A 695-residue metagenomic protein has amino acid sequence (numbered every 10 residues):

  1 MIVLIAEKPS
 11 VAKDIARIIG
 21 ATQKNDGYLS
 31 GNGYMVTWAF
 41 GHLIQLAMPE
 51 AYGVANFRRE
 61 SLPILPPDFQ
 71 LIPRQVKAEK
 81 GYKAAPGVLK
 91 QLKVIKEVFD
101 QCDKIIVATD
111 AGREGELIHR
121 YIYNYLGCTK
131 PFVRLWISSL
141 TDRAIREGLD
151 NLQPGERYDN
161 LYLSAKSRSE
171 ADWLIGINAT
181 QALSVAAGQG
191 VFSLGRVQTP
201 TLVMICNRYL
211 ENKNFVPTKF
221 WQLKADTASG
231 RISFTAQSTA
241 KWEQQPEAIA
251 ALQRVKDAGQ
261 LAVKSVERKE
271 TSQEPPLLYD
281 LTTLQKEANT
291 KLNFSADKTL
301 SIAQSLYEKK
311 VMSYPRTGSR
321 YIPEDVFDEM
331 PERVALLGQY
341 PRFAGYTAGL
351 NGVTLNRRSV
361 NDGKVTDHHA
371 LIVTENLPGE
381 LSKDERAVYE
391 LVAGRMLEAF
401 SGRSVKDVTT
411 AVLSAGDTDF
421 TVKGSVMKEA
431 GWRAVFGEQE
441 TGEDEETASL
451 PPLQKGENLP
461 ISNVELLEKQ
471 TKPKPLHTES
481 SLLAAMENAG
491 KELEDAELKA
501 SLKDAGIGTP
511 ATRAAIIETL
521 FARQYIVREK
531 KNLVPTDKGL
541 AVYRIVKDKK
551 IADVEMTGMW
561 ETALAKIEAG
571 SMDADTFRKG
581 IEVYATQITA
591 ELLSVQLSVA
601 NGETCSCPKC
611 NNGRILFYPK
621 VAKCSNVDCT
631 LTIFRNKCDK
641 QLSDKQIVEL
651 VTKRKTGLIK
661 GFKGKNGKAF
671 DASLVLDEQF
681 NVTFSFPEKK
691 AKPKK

Functional and structural regions predicted by a protein language model:
M1, T109-A111, G188-V191, R268-L277 (+4 more regions): Conserved short loop/turn motifs at secondary-structure junctions
M1-S169, W173-I175, T354, P473: Intrinsically disordered, low-complexity regulatory segments
I2, G81, Y125, T180 (+3 more regions): Basic, low-complexity terminal or inter-domain segments flanking catalytic cores
P9-A16, G33-V36, F40, R59-L62 (+21 more regions): Amphipathic alpha-helical transducer elements in NTP-driven molecular machines
G87, K93, D100-Q101, L140-T227 (+1 more regions): C-terminal or mid-to-C-terminal helical accessory/interaction module adjacent to the motor/catalytic core
E243-Y279, Q285: Metal- or metallocofactor-binding catalytic centers and their adjacent structured scaffolds across diverse enzyme
L278-E287, I372, V464-E465: Short, hydrophobic beta-strand segments
